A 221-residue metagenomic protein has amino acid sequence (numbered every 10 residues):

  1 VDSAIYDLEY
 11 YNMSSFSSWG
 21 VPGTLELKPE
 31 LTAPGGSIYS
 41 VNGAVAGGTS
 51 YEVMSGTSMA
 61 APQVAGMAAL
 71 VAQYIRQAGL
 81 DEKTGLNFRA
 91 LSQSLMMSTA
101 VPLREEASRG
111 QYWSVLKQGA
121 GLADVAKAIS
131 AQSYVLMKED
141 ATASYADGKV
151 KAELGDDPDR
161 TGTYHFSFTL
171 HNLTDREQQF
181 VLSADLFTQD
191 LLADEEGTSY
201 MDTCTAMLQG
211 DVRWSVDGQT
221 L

Functional and structural regions predicted by a protein language model:
V1, T32-A107: Hydrolase catalytic cores
V1-P29: Structured lumen-facing ectodomains of secretory-pathway proteins
D7, E82, Q111-L221: Secreted peptidase-domain scaffold signal
Y11, A33, A46-T49, Q118 (+1 more regions): Residue-level signal for pocket-adjacent positions within structured domains
Y11, P22, E26, M59-P62 (+3 more regions): Conserved active-site and cofactor/substrate-binding residues in soluble primary-metabolism enzymes
N12, L27, P34, S92 (+1 more regions): Residues that flank catalytic or metal-binding motifs in active/ligand-binding sites
V21-G23, G36-I38, V45, M59 (+3 more regions): Short, glycine-/Ser/Thr-/acidic-enriched flexible segments
